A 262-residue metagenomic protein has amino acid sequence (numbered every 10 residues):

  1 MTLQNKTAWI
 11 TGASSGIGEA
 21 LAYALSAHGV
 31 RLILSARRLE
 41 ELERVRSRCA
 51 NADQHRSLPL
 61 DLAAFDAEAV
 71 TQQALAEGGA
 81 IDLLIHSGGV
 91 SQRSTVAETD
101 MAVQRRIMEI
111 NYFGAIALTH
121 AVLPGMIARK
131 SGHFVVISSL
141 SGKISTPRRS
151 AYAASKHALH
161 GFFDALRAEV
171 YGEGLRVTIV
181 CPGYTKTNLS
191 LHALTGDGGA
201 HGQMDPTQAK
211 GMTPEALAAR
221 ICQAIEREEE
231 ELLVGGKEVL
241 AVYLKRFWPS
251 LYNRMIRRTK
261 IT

Functional and structural regions predicted by a protein language model:
S14-S15: Conserved glycine-rich cofactor-binding loop
H28-V45: Conserved glycine-rich Rossmann-like NAD(P)H-binding loop of the short-chain dehydrogenase/reductase
A50-F65: Rossmann-fold cofactor-recognition segment
T95-V96, V103-R106: Substrate-binding pocket helix/loop in short-chain dehydrogenase/reductase
T119, S155: Active-site helix of classical SDR
S139: Residue(s) in the substrate-gating loop at a strand-loop-helix junction that position the organic substrate next
G172-G236: SDR active-site lid
